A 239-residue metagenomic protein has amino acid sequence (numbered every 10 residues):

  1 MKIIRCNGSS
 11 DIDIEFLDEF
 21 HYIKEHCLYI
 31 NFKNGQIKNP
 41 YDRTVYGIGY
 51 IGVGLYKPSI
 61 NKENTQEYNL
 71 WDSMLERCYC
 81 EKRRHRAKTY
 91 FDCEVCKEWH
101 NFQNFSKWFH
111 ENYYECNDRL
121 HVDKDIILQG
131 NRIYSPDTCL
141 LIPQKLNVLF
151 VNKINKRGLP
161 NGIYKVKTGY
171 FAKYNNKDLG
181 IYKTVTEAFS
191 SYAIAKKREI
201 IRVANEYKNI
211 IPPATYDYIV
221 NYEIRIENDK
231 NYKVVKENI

Functional and structural regions predicted by a protein language model:
I3, G8-V45, S135: BZIP DNA-binding basic region
I14, F105, I163, A172 (+1 more regions): An aromatic-rich alpha-helical recognition segment common to small helix-rich domains
E15-F20, Q144, K173-K177, I239: Secondary-structure transition/turn motif
C27-I51, L146, I154, I200-I239: Extended, polar beta-sheet/loop recognition surfaces of beta-rich domains that mediate binding to diverse ligands
P40-I60, L75-Y79: Start-of-domain signal
P58-E67, D72-C80, R86-K167, K173: Short, cationic Gly/His-enriched loop motifs
F91-C96, N176-T186: A short, exposed loop/beta-hairpin motif centered on an aromatic-Gly-Thr core
K165, G169-N176, T184, I201-P213: Extended, well-structured beta-strand/loop surface patches that form recognition or cofactor-anchoring regions within
